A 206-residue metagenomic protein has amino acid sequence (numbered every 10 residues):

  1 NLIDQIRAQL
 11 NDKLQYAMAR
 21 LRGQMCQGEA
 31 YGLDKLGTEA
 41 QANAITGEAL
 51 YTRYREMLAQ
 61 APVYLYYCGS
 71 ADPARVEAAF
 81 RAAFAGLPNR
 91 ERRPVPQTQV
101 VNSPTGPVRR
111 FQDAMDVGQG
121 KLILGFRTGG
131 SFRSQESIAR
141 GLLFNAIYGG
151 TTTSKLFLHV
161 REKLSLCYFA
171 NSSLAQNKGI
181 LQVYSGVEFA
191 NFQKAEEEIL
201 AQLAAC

Functional and structural regions predicted by a protein language model:
N1-P94, E162-C206: Charge-rich, well-structured scaffold segments of protease-associated domains
P62, R90-F157, L164: His/Glu-based metal-binding/catalytic segments typifying zinc-dependent metallopeptidases
